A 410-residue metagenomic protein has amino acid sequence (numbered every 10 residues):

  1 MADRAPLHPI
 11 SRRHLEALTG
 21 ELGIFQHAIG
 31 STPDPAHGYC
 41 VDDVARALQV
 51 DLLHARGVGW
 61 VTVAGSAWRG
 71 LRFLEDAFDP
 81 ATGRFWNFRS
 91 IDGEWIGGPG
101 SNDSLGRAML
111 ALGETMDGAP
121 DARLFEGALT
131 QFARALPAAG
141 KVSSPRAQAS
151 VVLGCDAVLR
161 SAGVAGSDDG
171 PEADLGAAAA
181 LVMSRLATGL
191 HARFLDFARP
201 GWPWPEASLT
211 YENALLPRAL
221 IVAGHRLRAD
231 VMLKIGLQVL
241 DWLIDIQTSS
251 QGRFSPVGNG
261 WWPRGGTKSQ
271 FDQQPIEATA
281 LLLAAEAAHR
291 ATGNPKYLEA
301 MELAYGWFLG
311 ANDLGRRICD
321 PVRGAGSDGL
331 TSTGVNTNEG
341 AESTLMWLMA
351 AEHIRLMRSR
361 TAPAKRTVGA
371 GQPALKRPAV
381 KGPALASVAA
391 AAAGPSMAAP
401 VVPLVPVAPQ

Functional and structural regions predicted by a protein language model:
M1-Q410: Glycan-recognition and catalytic cores of secretory/periplasmic carbohydrate-active enzymes
